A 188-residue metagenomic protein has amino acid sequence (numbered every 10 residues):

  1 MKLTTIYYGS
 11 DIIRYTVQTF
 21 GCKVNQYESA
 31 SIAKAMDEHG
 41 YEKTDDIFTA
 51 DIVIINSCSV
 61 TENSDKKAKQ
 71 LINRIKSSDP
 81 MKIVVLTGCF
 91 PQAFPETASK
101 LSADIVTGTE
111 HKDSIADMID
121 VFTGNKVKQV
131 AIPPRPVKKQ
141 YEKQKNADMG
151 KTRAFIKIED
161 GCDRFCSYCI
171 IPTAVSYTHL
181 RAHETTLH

Functional and structural regions predicted by a protein language model:
K2-R181: Proteins enriched for Cys/Gly/acidic motifs involved in redox and nucleic-acid/cofactor modification
A182-H188: A short, hydrophobic C-terminal helix/tail in secreted or cell-surface proteins
